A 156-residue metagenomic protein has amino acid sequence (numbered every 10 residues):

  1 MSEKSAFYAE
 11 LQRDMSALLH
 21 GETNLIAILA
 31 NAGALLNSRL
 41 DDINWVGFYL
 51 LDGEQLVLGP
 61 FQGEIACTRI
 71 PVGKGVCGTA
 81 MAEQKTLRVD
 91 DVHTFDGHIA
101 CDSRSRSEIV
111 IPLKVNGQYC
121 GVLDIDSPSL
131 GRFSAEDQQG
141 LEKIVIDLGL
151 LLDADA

Functional and structural regions predicted by a protein language model:
M1-P60, K143, L148-A156: Intrinsically disordered, low-complexity terminal regulatory regions
I43, L51-C101: Regulatory sensory and allosteric helical modules in signal-transduction proteins and certain transcription factors
W45, V110, V122: Short hydrophobic/aromatic beta-strand element in the GNAT-like acyltransferase core that lines or flanks the acyl-donor
E64, S127-P128: A short acidic/small-residue loop/turn micro-motif
S107-K114: A short, aliphatic-rich beta-strand micro-motif
K114-S127: Sensory-domain boundary capping and coupling elements
G131-D137: A short acidic/glycine-rich loop-to-helix N-cap element
